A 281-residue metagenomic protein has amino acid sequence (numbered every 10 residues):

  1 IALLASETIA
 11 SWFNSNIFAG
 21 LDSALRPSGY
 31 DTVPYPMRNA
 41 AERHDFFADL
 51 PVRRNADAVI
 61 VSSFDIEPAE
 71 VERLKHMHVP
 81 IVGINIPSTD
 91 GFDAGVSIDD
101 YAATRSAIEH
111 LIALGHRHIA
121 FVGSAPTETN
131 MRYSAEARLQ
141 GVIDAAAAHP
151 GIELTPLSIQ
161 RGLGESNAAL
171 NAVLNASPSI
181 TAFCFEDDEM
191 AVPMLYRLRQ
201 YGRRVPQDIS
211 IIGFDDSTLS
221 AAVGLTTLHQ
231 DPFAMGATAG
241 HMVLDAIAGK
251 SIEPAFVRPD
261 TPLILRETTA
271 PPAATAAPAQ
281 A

Functional and structural regions predicted by a protein language model:
A2-E109, A113, V173-S179, E189: Alpha-helical recognition/docking segments in bacterial nutrient-uptake and carbohydrate-utilization systems
L4, I84, F121-V122, C184 (+2 more regions): Short hydrophobic segments within beta-strands
W12-P27, A103-S106, N130-I152, P193 (+2 more regions): Short, solvent-exposed amphipathic alpha-helices that sit in or adjacent to ligand/effector-binding or catalytic
L25-M37, F121, L139-G164: Short beta-strand elements in bilobed, periplasmic/extracellular small-molecule ligand-binding domains
D57, R117-I119, I152, T181: Short acidic/polar active-site loop segments enriched in Thr and Asp
V96-V122, Q140, D144, L163-N171 (+1 more regions): Hydrophobic alpha-helical segments within soluble ligand-binding/sensing domains
R105-H149, P156, A255-A270: An alpha-beta-alpha
L154, N167-Q280: Flexible loop/turn connectors
